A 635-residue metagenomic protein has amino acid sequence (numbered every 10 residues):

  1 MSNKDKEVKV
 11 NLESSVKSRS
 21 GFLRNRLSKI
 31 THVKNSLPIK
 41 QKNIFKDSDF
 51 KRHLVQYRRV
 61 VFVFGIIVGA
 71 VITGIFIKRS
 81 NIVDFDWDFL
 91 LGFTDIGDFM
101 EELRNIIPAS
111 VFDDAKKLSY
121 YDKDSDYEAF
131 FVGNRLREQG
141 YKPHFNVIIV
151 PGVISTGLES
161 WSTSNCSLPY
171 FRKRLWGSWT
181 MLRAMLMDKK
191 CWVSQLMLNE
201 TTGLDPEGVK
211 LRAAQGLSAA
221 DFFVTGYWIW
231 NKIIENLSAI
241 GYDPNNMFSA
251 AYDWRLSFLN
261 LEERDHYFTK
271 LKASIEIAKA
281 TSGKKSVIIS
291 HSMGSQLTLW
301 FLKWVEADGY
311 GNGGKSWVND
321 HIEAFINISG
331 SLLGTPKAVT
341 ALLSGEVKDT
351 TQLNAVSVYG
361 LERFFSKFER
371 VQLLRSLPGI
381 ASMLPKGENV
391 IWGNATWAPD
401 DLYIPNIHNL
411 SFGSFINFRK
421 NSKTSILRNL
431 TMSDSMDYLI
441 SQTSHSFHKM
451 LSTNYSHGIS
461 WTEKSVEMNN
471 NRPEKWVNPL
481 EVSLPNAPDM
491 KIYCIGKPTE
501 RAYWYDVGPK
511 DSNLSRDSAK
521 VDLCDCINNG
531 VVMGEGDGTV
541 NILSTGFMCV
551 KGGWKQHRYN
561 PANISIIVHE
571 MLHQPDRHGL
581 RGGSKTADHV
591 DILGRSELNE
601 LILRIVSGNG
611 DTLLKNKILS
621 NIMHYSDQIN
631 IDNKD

Functional and structural regions predicted by a protein language model:
S2-I289, M293-K367, M383-P385, N389-A395 (+9 more regions): N-terminal non-catalytic accessory region
K210-A220, V224, I240, P244-F248 (+4 more regions): Alpha/beta-hydrolase fold catalytic core
